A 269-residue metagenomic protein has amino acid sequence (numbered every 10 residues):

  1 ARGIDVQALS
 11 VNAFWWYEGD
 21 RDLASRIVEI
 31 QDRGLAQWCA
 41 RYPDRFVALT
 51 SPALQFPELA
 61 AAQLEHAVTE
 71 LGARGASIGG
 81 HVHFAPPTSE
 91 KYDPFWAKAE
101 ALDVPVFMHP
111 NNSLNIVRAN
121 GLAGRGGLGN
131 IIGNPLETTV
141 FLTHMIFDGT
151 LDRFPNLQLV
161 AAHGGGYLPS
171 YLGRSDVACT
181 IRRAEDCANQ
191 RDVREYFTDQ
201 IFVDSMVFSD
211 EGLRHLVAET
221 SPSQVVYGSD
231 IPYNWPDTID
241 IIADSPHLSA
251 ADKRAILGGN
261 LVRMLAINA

Functional and structural regions predicted by a protein language model:
A1-V6, R33-R41, A62-H66, D148 (+5 more regions): Mid-to-C-terminal alpha-helical segments outside catalytic/metal-binding sites
D5-H144, D148: Active-site gating/metal-coordination segments in enzymes
L71-G75, E100-P105, G124-G127, F154-N156 (+3 more regions): Glycine-enriched alpha-helix->loop->beta-strand junction motifs that scaffold or abut catalytic
N111-N112, G164-G166, M206-F208: Histidine- and/or cysteine-centered catalytic micro-motif in compact active-site loops
R118-G121, Y171-S175, T180, T238-D240 (+1 more regions): Short aromatic-enriched loop/helix-cap "lid" or pocket-rim segments at secondary-structure transitions that line
G133, V140, R183-R214: Aromatic-anchored helix/helix-loop segment that forms the rim or "lid" of small-molecule/cofactor binding pockets
I146-T198: Aromatic-lined glycan-binding groove of carbohydrate-active enzymes
